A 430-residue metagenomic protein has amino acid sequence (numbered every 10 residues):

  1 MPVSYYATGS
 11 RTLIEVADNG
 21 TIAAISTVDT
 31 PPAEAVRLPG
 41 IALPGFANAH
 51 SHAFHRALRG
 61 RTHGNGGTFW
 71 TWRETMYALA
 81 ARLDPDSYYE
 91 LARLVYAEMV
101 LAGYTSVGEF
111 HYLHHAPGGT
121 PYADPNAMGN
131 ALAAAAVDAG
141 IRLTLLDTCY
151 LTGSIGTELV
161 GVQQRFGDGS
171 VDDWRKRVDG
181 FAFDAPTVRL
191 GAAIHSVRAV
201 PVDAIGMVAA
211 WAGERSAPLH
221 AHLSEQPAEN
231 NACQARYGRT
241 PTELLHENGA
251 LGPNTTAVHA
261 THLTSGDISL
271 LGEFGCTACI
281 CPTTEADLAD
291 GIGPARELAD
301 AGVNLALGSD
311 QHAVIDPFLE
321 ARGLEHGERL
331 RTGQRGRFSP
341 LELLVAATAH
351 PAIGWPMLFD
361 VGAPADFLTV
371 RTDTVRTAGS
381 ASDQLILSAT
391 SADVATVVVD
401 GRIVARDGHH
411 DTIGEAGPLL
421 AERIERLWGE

Functional and structural regions predicted by a protein language model:
M1-P32, I41-A42: N-terminal metal-binding scaffold of metallo-dependent hydrolase/deaminase domains
M1-T12, A347-E430: Active-site microenvironment of metallo-dependent hydrolases
P44-R56, P218-P227: Histidine-centered catalytic micro-motifs
A57-E90, A116-P125, T152-V171, P227-G252 (+2 more regions): Active-site gating loops and adjacent loop-to-helix segments of metal-dependent hydrolytic enzymes
G60-R142, D173-A185, A421-G429: Alpha-helical scaffold segments that flank or form the walls of functional sites
G118-V258: Metal-coordinating catalytic core of metallo-dependent amide/deamination hydrolases
A212-P218, A250-P253, L270-C279, D300-L305 (+1 more regions): Glycine-enriched alpha-helix->loop->beta-strand junction motifs that scaffold or abut catalytic
E247-N254, R296-T374: His/Asp/Glu-enriched, well-ordered alpha-helical/loop segment that forms or immediately abuts the divalent-metal
